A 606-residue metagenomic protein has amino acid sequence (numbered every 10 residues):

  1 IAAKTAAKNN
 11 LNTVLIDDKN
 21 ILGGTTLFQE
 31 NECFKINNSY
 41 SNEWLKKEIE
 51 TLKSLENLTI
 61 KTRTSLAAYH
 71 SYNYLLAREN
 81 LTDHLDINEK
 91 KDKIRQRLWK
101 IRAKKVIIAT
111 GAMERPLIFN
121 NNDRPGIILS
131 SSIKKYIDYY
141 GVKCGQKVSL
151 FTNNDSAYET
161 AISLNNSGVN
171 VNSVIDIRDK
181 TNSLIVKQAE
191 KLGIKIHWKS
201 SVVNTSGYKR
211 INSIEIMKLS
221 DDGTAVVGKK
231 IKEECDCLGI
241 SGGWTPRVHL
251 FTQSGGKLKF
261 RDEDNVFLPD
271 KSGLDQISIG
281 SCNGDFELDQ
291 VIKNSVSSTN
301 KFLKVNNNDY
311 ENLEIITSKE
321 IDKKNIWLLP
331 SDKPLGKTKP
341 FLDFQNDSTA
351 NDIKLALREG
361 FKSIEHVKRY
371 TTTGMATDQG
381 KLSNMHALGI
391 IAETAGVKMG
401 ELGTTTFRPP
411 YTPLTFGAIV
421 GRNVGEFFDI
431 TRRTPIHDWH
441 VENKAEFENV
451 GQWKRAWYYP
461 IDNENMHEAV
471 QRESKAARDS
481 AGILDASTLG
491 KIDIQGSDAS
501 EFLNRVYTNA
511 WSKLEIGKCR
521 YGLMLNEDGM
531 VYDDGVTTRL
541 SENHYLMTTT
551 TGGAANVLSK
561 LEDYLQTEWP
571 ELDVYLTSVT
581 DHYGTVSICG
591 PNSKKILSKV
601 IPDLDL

Functional and structural regions predicted by a protein language model:
I1-R433, H582: Residues forming the flavin
G256, Q345-D347, Y370, E393-V397 (+2 more regions): Glycine/proline-enriched, intrinsically flexible loops and inter-domain linkers
